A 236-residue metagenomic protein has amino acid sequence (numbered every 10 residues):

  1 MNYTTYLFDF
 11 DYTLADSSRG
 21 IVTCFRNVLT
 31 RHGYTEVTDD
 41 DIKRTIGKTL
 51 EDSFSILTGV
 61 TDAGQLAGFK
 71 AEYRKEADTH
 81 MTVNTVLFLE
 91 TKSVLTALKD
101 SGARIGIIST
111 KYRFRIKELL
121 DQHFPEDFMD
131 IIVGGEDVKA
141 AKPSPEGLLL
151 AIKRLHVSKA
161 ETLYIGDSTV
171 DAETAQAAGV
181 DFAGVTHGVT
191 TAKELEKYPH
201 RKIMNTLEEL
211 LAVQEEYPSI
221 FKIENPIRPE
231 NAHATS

Functional and structural regions predicted by a protein language model:
M1-F8, E161, I220-S236: Non-catalytic pre-domain segments flanking phosphatase-related domains
M1-R44: Active-site neighborhood of HAD-like aspartate-dependent phosphohydrolases
T5, K142-A172: Conserved Lys-Pro-Asp/Glu-containing loop-to-beta segment of HAD-superfamily phosphomonoesterases, centered on
V37-D41, G64-Q65, D127-I131, K159-L163: Short acidic capping loops at alpha-helix termini that bridge into adjacent secondary structure
T45, E126-A140: A short, structured active-site edge motif that brings together acidic residues
I46-T79, L89, A97: A metal-dependent, Asp-based hydrolase signature
T79-I107, R113-K117, P145: Short, acidic loop-to-helix structural element flanking the phosphoryl-transfer center in phosphate-processing enzymes
L163-I203: Acidic, Mg2+-coordinating phosphoryl-transfer loop and its flanking beta/alpha structural elements, shared across
